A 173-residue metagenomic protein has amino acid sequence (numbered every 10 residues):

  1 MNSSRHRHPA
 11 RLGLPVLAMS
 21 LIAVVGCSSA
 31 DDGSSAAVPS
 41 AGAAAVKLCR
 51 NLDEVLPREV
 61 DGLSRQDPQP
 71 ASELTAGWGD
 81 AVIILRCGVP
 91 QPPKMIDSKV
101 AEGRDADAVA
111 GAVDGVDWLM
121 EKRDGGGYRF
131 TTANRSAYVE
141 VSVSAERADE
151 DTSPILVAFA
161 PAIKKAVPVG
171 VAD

Functional and structural regions predicted by a protein language model:
N2-V16: Bacterial N-terminal signal peptides that target proteins for export
I22-G26: C-terminal motif of bacterial Sec signal peptides marking the signal peptidase cleavage site
S28, L48-R50, R86-G88: Sequence contexts marking disulfide-bonded cysteines in secreted/extracellular proteins
S29-A41: Bacterial Sec signal peptide processing site at the extreme N-terminus
A44, D80-I84, N134-Y138: Extracytoplasmic
L48-G62: Amphipathic alpha-helical segments
V60-R123: Short, solvent-exposed recognition patches
I96-D173: Extracytosolic low-complexity repeat regions of secreted or lipid-anchored proteins
